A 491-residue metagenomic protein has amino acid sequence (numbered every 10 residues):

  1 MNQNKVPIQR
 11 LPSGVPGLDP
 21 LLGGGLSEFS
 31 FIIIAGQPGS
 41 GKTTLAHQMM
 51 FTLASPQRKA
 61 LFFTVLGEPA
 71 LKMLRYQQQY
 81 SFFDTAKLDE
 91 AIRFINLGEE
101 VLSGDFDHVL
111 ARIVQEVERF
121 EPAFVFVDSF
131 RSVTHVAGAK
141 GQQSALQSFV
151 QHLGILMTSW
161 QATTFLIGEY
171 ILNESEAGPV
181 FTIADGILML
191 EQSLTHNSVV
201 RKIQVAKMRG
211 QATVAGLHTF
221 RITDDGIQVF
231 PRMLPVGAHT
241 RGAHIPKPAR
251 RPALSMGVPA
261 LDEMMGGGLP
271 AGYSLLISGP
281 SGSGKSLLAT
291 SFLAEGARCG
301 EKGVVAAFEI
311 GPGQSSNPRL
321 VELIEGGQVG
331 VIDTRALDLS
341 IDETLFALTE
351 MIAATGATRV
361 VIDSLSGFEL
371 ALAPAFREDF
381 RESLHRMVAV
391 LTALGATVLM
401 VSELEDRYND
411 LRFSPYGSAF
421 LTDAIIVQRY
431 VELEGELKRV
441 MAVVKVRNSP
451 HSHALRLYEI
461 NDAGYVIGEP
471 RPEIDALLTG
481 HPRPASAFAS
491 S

Functional and structural regions predicted by a protein language model:
M1-Q78, V236-L323: The Walker A/P-loop phosphate-binding site
N2-N4, I8-Q9, R119-F120, Q192-S255 (+4 more regions): Conserved P-loop NTPase
G23, F31, G36-P38, L45 (+7 more regions): Scaffold/interface architecture of coatomer-like assemblies
F29, P56-K59, L88-I92, W160-A162 (+10 more regions): Short glycine-/polar-rich loops that comprise or flank the Walker A/P-loop and associated switch/sensor motifs
I32, L102, D107-I183, I187 (+4 more regions): P-loop NTPase motor core
S40, L66-L71, G98-S103, R131-V133 (+15 more regions): Conserved nucleotide-binding/hydrolysis micro-motifs of P-loop NTPases
M49, E174-G178, M189-Q192, V200-Q204 (+7 more regions): Short beta-alpha junctions and helix-cap segments that line functional grooves
P56-A139, G300-A375: Conserved inter-motif catalytic segment of the P-loop NTP-binding fold
